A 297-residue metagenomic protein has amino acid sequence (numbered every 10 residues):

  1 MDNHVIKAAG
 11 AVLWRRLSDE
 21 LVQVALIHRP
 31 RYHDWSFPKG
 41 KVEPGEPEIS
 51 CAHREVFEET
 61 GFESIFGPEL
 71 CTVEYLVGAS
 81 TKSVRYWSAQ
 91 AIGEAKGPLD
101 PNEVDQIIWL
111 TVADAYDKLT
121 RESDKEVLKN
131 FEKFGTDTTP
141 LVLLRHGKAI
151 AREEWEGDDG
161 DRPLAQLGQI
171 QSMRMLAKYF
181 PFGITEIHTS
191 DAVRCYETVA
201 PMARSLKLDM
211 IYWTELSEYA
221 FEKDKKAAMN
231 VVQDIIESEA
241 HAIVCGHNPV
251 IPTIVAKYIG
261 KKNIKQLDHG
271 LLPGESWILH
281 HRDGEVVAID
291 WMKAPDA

Functional and structural regions predicted by a protein language model:
M1-F37, L141-H146: N-terminal strand-loop-strand
D19-F62, E154-P163, L167: Conserved Nudix-box catalytic region and its N-terminal flanking loop in Nudix hydrolases and closely related
H33-D34, K96-A151, W155-E156, G160: Nudix hydrolase/Nudix homology domain
G40, C51, D137-D224, M229 (+2 more regions): Active-site-proximal alpha-helix that buttresses catalytic centers in soluble enzyme cores
V42-P68, V73-V127: Unchanged
P140-V142, E237-G246: Generic beta-sheet signal
D224-A240: A short, acidic, amphipathic alpha-helical segment used as a generic capping/interface helix at domain edges
K262-A288: Domain-level recognition of soluble alpha/beta enzyme cores, biased toward histidine phosphatases/phosphomutases
